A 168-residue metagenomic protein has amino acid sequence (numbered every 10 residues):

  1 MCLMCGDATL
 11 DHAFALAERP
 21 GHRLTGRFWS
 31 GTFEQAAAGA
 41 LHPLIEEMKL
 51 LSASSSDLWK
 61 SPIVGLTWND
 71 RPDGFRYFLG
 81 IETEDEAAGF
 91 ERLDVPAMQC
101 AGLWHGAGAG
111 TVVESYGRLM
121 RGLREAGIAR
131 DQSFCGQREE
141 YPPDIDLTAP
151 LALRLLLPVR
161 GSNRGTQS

Functional and structural regions predicted by a protein language model:
M1-S168: A solvent-exposed interaction/effector surface
